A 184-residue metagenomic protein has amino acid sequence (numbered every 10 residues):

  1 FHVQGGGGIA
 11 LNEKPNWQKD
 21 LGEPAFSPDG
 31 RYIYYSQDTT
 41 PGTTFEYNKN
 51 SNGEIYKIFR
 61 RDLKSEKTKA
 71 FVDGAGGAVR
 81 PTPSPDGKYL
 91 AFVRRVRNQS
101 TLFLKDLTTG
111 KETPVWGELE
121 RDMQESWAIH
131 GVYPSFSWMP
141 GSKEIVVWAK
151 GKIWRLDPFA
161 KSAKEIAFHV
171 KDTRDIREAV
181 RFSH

Functional and structural regions predicted by a protein language model:
F1, G7-G22, S27-F59, A70-V79 (+4 more regions): A flexible loop/linker signature enriched in serine peptidases of the S9 family
L63: Active-site-adjacent "gating/activation" loops or surface patches in catalytic cores
Y133-F136: N-terminal accessory beta-strand-rich subdomains and adjacent acidic, glycine-rich linkers that precede catalytic cores
S183-H184: Compositionally biased low-complexity segments at domain edges in trafficked proteins and select soluble regulators
